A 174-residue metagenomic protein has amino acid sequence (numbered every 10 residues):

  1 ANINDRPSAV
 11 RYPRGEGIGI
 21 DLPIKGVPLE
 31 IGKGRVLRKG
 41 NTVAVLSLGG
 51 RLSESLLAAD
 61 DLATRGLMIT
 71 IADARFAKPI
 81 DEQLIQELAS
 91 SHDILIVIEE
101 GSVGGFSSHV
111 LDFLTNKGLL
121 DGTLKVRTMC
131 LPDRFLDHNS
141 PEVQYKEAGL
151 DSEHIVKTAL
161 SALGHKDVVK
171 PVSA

Functional and structural regions predicted by a protein language model:
N2-A174: Thiamine diphosphate
